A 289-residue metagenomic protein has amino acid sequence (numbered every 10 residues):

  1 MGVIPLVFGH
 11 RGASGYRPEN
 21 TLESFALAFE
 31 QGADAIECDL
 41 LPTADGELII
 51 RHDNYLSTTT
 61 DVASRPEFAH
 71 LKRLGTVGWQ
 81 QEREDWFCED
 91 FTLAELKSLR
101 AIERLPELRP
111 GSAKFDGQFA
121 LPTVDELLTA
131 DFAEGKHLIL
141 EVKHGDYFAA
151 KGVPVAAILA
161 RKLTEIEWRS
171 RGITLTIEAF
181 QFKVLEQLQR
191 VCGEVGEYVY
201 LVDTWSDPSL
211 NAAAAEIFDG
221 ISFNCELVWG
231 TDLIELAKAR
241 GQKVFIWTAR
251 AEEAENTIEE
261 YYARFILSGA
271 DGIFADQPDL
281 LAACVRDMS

Functional and structural regions predicted by a protein language model:
M1-S289: Phosphate-group recognition and catalysis centered on beta-loop-alpha active-site segments
